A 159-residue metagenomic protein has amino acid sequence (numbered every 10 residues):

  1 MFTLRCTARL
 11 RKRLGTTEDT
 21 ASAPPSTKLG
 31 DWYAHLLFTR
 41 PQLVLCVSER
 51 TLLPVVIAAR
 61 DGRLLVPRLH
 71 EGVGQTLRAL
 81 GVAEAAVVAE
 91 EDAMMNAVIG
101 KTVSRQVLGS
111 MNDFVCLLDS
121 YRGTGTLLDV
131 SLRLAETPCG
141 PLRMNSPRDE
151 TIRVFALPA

Functional and structural regions predicted by a protein language model:
M1-S22, E84-A159: Globin-like tetrapyrrole-binding proteins
L14-L37: Short, basic/aromatic recognition patches
T27-K28, I57-R60, Q75, C116: Hydrophobic/basic alpha-helical segments enriched in Actinobacteria
D31-P67: A short, conserved beta-strand element enriched in hydrophobic/aromatic residues
P67-E90: Short, solvent-exposed cationic patches
